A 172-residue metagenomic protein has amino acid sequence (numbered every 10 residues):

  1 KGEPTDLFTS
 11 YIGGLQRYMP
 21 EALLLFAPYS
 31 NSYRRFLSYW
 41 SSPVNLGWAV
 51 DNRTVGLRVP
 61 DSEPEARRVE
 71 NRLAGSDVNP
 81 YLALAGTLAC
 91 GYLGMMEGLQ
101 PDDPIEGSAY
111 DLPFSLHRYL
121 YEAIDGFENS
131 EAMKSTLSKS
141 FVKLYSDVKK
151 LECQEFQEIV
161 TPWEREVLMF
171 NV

Functional and structural regions predicted by a protein language model:
K1-I105, A109-P113: Active-site capping/gating regions of soluble enzymes
A109-V172: Acidic, glycine-enriched catalytic cores built around paired aspartates
